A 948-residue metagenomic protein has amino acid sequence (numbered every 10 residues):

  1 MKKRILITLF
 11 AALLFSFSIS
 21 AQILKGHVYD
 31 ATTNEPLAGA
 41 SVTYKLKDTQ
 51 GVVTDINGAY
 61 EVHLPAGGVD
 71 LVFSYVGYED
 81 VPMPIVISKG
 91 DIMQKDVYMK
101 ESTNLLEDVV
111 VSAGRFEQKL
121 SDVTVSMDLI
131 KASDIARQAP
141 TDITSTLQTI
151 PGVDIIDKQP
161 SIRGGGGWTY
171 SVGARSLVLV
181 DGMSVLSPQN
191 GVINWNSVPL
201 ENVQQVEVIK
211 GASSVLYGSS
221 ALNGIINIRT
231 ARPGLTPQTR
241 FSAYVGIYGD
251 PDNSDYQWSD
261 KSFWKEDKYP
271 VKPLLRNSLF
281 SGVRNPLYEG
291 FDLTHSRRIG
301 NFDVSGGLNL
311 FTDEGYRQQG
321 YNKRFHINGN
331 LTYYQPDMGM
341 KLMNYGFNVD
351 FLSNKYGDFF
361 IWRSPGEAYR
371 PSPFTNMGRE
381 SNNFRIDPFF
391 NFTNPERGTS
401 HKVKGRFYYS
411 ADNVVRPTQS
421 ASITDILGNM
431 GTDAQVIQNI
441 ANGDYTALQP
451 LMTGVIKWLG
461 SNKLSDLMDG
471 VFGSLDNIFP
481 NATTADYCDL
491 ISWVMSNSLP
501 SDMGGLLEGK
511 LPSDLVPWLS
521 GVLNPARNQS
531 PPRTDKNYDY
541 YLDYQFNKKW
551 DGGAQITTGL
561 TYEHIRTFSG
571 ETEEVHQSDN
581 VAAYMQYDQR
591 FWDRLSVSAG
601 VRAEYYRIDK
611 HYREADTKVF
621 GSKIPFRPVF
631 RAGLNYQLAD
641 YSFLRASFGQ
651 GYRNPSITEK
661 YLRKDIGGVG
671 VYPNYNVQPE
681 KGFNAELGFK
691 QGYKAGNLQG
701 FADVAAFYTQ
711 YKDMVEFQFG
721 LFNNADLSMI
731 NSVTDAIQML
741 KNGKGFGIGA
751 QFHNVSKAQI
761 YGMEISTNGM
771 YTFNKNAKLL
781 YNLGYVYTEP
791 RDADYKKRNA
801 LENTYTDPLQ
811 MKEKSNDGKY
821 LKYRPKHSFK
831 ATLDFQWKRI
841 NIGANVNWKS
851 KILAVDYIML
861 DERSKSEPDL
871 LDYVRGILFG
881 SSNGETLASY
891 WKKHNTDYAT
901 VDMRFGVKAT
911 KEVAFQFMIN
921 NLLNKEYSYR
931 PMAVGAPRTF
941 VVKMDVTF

Functional and structural regions predicted by a protein language model:
Y29-T32, A40-K45, S74-E79, S88 (+1 more regions): Short, acidic, small-residue-rich periplasmic hinge/interaction motif at the N-terminus of Gram-negative outer-membrane
E61-H63, M183-K210, R229-A231, W258: Short acidic/polar hinge/loop motifs at secondary-structure boundaries that mediate gating or recognition
V97, S197-S242: A beta-strand signature from Gram-negative outer-membrane beta-barrel systems, especially the internal plug domain
M127, T144-M183, S187: Extracytoplasmic beta-strand/coil segments of soluble accessory domains associated with Gram-negative outer-membrane
D313-N328, T332-R397, F407-G428, Q529-Y538 (+2 more regions): Flexible loop and strand-edge segments within Gram-negative outer membrane beta-barrel domains
K402-R416, Q637, F643-S647, Q678-G749 (+2 more regions): Membrane-embedded beta-barrel scaffold of Gram-negative outer-membrane proteins
K549-T557, T561, I565, E574-T709 (+1 more regions): Structural signature of Gram-negative outer-membrane beta-barrels, strongest in the C-terminal barrel of TonB-dependent
A705-Q710, M729-I858: Gram-negative outer-membrane beta-barrel transporters
